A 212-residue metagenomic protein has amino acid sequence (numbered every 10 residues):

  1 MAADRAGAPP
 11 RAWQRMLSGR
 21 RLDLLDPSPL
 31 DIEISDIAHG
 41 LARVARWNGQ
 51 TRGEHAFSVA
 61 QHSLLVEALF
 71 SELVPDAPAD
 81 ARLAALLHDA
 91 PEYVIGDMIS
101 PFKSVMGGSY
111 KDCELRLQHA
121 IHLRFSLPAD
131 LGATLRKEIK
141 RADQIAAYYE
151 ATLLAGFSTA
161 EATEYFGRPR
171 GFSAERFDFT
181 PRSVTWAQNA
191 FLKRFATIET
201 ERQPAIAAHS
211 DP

Functional and structural regions predicted by a protein language model:
M1-P212: Metal-dependent phosphohydrolase cores
